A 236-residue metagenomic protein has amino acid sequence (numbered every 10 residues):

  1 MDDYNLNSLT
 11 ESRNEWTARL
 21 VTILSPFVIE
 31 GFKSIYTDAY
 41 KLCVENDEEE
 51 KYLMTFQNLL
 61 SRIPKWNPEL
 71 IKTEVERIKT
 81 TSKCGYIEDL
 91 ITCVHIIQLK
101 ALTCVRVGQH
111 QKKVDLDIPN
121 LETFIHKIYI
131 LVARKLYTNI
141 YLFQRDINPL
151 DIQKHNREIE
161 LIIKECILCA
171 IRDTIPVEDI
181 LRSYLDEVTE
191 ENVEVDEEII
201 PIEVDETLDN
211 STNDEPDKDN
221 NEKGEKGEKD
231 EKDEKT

Functional and structural regions predicted by a protein language model:
M1-L116, A133-I140, I163, I167-D173 (+1 more regions): Extended alpha-helical interaction segments
M1-Y4, L9-E11, E15, I140-T236: Extended, compositionally biased interaction tracts of eukaryotic scaffold proteins
V28, L53, E122, H126 (+1 more regions): Generic preference for hydrophobic/aromatic residues in regular secondary structure cores
E49, D115-E122, P149, Q153: Conserved phosphate/pyrophosphate-binding and hydrolysis machinery centered on Walker-type P-loop NTPases, extending
P119-Y137: Elongated alpha-helical scaffolds
